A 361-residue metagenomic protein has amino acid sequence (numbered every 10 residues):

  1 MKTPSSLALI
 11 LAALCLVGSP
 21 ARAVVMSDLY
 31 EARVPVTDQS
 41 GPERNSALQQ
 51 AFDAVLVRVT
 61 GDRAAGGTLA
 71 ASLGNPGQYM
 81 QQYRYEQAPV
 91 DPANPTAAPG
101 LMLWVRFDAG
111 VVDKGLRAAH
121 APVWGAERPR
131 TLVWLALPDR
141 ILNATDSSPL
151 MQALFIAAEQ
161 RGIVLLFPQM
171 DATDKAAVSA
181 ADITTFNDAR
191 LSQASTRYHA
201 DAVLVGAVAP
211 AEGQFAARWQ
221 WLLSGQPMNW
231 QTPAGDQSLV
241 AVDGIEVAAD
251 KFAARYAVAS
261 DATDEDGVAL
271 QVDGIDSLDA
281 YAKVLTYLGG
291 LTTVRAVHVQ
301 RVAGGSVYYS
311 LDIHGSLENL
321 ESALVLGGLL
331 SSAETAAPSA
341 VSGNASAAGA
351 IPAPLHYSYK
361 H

Functional and structural regions predicted by a protein language model:
M1-I10: Bacterial N-terminal signal peptides that target proteins for export
G18-P20: N-terminal signal peptide c-region/cleavage motif recognized by signal peptidases
D28-R33, T37, S195-V242, L317-E321 (+2 more regions): Amphipathic beta-strand/beta-sheet edge segments enriched in Tyr/Trp
E31-G74, R190, V240-V247, S277-G289: Short, well-ordered alpha-helical segments
L48-A71, E127-P129, V133-T184, V284-Y309 (+2 more regions): N-terminal segment of the mature soluble domain
A64-V133, A144-P149: Signal peptide-directed extracytoplasmic domains
Y79-D91, L166-Q169, I183-A216, L324-P354 (+1 more regions): A short, hydrophobic beta-strand-centered structural micro-motif
T232-Q237, V247, Y256, D264-H361: C-terminal soluble interaction/assembly domains
